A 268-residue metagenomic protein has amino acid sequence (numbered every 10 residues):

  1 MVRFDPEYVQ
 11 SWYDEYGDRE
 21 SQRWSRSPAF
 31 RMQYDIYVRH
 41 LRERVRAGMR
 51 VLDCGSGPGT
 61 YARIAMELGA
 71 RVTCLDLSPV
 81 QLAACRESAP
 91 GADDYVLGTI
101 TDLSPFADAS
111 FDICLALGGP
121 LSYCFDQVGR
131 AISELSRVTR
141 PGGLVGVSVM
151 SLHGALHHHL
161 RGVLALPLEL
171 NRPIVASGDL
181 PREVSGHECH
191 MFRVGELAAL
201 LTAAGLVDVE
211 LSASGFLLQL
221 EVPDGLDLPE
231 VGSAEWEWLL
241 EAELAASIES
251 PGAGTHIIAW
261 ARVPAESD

Functional and structural regions predicted by a protein language model:
M1-R46, T60: Conserved class I S-adenosyl-L-methionine
G48-G55: Conserved class I S-adenosyl-L-methionine
G59-D102: Class I SAM-dependent methyltransferase SAM/SAH-binding core
S104-C114: A short acidic, Gly/Pro-enriched loop at the edge of an enzyme's catalytic core that lines a small-molecule cofactor
G129-L144: A short glycine-rich, Lys/Arg-flanked "PGG" loop and its adjoining helix->strand segment in the class I
L144-I174: Conserved class I S-adenosyl-L-methionine
E188-G205: Short alpha-helix
E210-D268: A C-terminal cap/extension of S-adenosyl-L-methionine-dependent methyltransferases that defines the acceptor-substrate
